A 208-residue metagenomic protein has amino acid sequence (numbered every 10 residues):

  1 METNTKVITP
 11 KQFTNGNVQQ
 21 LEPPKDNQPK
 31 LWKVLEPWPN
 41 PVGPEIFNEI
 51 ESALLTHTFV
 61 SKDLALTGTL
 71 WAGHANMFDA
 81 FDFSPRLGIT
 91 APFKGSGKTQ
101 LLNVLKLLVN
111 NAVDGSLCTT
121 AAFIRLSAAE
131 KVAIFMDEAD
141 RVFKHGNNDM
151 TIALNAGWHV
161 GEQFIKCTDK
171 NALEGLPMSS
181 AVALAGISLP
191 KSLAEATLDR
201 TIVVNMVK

Functional and structural regions predicted by a protein language model:
M1-K208: Phosphate-handling catalytic cores of nucleic-acid transaction enzymes
